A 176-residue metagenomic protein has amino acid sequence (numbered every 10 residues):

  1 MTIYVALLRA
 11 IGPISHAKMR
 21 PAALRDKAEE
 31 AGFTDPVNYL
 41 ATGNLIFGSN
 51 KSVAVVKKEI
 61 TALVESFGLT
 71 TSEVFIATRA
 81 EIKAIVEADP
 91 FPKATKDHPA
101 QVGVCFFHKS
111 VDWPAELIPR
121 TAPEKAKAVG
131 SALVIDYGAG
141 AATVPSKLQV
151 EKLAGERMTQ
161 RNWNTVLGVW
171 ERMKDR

Functional and structural regions predicted by a protein language model:
T2-T42, I46-R176: Surface-exposed, charge/polar-rich loops and edge strands
